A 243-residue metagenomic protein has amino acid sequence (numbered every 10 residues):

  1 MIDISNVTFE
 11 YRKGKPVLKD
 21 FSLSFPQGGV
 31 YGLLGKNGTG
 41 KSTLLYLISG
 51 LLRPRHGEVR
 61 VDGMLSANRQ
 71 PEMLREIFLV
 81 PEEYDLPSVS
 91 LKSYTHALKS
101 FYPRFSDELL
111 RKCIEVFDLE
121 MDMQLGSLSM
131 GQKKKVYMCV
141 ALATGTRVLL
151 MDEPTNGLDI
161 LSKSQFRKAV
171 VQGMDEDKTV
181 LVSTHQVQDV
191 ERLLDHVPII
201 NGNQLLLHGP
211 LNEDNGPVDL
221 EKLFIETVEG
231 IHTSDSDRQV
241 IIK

Functional and structural regions predicted by a protein language model:
M1-D20, Q27: A short, flexible loop at the N-terminus of ABC-type nucleotide-binding domains that lies
Y31-K36: The feature captures the beta-strand-to-loop junction immediately N-terminal to the Walker
S49: Helix-to-loop junction immediately C-terminal to a conserved catalytic motif
G57-N68, E72-M73: Conserved ABC transporter NBD signature motif
L79-V136: ABC-family P-loop ATPase nucleotide-binding domains
L149-E153: Catalytic Walker B motif of ABC-type/P-loop ATPase nucleotide-binding domains
K163-E176: Helical segment within the ABC ATPase nucleotide-binding domain
